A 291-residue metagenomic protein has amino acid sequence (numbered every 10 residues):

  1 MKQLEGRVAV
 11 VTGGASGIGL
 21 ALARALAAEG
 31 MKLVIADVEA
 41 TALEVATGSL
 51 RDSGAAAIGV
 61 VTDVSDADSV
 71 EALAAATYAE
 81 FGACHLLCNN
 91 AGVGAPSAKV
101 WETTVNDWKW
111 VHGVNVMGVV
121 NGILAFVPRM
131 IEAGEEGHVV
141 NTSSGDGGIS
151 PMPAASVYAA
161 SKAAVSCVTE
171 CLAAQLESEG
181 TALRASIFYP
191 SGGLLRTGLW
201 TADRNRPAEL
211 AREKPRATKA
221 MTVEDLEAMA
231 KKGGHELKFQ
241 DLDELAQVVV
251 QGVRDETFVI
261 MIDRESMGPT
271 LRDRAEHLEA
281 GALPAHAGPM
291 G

Functional and structural regions predicted by a protein language model:
K2-V34: Canonical Rossmann dinucleotide-binding motif of NAD(H)/NADP(H)-dependent dehydrogenases/reductases, specifically
R7, A55-A56, A83-C84, M130-S144 (+1 more regions): Active-site loop of short-chain dehydrogenase/reductase
A40-T41, V61-A72, V105, T142: The beta1-alpha1 cofactor-binding region of Rossmann-like NAD(H)/NADP(H)-dependent oxidoreductases
T47, R51, A57-V61, A67-G82 (+1 more regions): Conserved amphipathic alpha-helix within the SDR
A98-V100, D107-K109: Substrate-binding pocket helix/loop in short-chain dehydrogenase/reductase
V140-A164, T169-E170, A174-S178, S191-L194 (+1 more regions): Catalytic loop of short-chain dehydrogenase/reductase
Q175-V259: SDR active-site lid
